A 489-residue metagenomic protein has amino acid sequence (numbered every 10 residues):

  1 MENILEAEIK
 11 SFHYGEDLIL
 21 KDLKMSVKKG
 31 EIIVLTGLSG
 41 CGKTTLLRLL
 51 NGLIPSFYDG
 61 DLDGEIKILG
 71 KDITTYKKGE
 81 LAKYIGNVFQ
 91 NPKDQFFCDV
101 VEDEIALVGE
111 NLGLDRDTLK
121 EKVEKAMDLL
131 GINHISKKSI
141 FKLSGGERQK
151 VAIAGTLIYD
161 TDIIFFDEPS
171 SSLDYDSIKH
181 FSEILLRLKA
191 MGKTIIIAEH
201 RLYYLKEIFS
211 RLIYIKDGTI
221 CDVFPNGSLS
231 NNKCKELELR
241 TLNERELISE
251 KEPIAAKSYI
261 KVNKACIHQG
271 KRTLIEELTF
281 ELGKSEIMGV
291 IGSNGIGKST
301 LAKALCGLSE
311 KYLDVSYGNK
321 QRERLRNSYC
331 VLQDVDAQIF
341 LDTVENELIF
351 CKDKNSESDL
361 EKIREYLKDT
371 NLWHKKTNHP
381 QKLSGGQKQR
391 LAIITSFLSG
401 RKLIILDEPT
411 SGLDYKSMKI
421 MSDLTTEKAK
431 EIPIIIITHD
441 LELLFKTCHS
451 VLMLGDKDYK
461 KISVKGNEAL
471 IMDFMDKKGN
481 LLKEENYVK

Functional and structural regions predicted by a protein language model:
D59-D72, E310-S328: Conserved ABC transporter NBD signature motif
D117-I135, S358-K375: Conserved ABC ATPase "signature" region
S139-L143, E147, H379-L383: Conserved ABC ATPase signature
L157, S396-F397: ABC ATPase C-loop
I164-D167, I404-D407: Catalytic Walker B motif of ABC-type/P-loop ATPase nucleotide-binding domains
D174, D414: ABC-family nucleotide-binding domains
E199-H200, T438-H439: H-loop/switch region of ABC-family ATPase nucleotide-binding domains
T219-T241, D458-K483: Conserved beta-strand-loop-alpha-helix hinge in the C-terminal portion of ABC ATPase nucleotide-binding domains
